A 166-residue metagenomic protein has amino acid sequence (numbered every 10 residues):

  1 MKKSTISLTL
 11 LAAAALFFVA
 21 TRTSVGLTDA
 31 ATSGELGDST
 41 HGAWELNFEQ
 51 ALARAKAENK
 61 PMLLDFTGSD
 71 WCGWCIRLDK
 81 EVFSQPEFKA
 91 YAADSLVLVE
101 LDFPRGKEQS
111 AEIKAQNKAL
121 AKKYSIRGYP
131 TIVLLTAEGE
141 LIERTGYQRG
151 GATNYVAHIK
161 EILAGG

Functional and structural regions predicted by a protein language model:
M1-H41: N-terminal targeting signals for export/organelle localization
G42-E45, E81-F83, E87-A115: Thiol-based oxidoreductase modules, predominantly thioredoxin-like and allied folds used for disulfide exchange
W44-M62, A92: A short beta-strand-turn-helix
K56-A57, A90-A93, Y124-G128: Extracellular/periplasmic catalytic domains that process cell-envelope and extracellular macromolecules
N59-M62, T67-W71, G128: Short pre-active-site segment immediately N-terminal to redox-active cysteine/selenocysteine motifs in thiol-based
L63-L64, L98, I132: Hydrophobic beta-strand anchors of alpha/beta hydrolase catalytic cores
T67-F83: Conserved redox-active cysteine motifs that mediate thiol-disulfide chemistry, especially di-cysteine Cys-X(1-2)-Cys
E81-V82, A119-G166: Non-catalytic, surface beta->alpha helical segment in thiol-disulfide oxidoreductase systems
